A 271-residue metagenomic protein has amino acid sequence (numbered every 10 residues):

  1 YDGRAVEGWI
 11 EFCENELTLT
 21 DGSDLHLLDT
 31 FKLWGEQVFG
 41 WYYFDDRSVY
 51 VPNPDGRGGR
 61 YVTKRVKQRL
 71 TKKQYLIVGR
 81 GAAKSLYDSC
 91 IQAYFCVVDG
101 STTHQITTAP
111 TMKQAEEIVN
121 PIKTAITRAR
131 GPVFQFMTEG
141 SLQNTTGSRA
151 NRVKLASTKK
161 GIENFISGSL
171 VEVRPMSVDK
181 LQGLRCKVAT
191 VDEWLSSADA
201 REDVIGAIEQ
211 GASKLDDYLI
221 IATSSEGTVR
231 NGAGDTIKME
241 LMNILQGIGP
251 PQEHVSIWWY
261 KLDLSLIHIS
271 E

Functional and structural regions predicted by a protein language model:
Y1-L266, S270: Phosphate/NTP-binding elements of NTP-utilizing enzymes
